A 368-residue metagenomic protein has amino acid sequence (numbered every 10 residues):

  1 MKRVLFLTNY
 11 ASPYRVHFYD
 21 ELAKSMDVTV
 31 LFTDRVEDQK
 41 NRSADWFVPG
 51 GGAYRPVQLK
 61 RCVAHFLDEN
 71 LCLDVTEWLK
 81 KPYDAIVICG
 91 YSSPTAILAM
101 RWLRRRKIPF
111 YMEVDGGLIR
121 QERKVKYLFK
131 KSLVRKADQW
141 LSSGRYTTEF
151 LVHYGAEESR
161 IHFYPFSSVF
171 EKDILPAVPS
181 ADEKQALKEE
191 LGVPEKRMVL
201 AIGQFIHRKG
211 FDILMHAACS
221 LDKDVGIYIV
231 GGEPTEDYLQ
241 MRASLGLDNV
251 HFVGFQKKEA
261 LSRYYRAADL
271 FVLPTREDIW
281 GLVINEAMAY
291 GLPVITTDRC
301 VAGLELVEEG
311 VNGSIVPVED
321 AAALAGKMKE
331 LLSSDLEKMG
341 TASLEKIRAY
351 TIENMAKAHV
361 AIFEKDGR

Functional and structural regions predicted by a protein language model:
H17, R197-S220, D237, A322: A conserved mid-protein helix/loop that constitutes part of the nucleotide-sugar donor-binding site
P94, I108-K126, K136-Q139, S143 (+1 more regions): A short, histidine- and acid-enriched strand-loop-helix "catalytic/donor-clamping" loop that lines the nucleotide-sugar
A99, E308-G310, S314-A321, K329-D335: Conserved acidic donor-binding segment of nucleotide-sugar-dependent glycosyltransferases
R135-Q185, V193: Donor nucleotide-sugar binding/catalytic pocket of nucleotide-sugar-dependent glycosyltransferases
L239-Q256: Nucleotide-activated donor-binding/catalytic signature segment of Leloir-type glycosyltransferases, i.e., the conserved
F255-Q256, R263-A268: Short alpha-helical donor nucleotide-sugar binding micro-motif in glycosyltransferases
R276: Aromatic "clamp/platform" in nucleotide-sugar-dependent glycosyltransferases that forms part of the donor/acceptor
P293-T297: Short hydrophobic beta-strand element within catalytic cores of glycosyltransferases and related nucleotide-activated
